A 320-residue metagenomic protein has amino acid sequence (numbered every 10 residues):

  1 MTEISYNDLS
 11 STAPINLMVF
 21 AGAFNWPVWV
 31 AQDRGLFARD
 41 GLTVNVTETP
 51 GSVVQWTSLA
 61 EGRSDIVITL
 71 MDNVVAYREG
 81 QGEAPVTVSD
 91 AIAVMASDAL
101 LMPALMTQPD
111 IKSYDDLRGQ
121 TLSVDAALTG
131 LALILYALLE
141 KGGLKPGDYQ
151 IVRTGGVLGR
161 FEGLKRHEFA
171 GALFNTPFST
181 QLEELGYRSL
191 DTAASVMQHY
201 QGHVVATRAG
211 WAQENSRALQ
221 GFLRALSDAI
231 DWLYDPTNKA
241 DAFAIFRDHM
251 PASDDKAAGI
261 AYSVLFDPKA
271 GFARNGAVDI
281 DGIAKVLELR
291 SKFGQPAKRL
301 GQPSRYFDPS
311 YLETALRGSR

Functional and structural regions predicted by a protein language model:
T2-G147, I151-G155, R160-G163, A170-T176: Short, glycine-/small- and polar/acidic-enriched structural segments that line small-molecule recognition paths
T2-S5, H203-G210, F266: A short small-residue
V30-Q32, M102-K112, Q201-R217, G271: A bilobed periplasmic-binding-protein/Venus flytrap-type ligand-binding module shared by bacterial periplasmic
D33, A38, E140, E183 (+2 more regions): Short polybasic/polar patches that bind polyanions
R39, P85-V86, S195-Q198, K269-D279: Short, solvent-exposed loop/beta-turn-alpha elements that line the ligand-binding surface or hinge of extracytoplasmic
M71-N73, G82, G159-P251: Pocket-lining segment of extracytoplasmic ligand-binding domains
Q213-A297: Secondary-structure end/capping motifs
A284-R320: Conserved C-terminal helix/tail region of periplasmic/extracytoplasmic solute-binding proteins
